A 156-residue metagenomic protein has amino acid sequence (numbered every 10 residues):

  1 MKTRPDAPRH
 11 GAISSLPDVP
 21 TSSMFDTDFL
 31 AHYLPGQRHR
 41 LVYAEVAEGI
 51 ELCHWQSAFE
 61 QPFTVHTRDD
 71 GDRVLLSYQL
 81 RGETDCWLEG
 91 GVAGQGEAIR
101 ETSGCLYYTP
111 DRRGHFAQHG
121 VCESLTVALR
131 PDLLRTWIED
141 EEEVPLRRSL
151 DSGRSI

Functional and structural regions predicted by a protein language model:
M1-G90: N-terminal low-complexity or simple alpha-helical regulatory segments that function as activation/interaction modules
R4, W87, V92-I156: Alpha-helical bundle regulatory/interaction domains
